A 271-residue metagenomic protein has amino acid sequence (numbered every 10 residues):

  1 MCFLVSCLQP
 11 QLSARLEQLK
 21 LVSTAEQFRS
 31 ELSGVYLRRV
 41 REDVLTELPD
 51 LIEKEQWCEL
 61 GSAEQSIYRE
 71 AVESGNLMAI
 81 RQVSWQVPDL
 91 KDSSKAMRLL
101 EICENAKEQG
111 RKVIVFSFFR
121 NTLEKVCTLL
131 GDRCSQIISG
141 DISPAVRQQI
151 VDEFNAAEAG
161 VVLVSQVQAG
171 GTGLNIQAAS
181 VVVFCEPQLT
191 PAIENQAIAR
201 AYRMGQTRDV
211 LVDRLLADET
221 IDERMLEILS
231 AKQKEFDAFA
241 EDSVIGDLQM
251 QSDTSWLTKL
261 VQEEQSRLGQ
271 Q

Functional and structural regions predicted by a protein language model:
M1, A14-L16, V22-R111, R120-N121 (+3 more regions): Interdomain linker/hinge connecting the two RecA-like lobes of the SF2 helicase core
F3, A14, L51-E53, D132-C134 (+2 more regions): Short glycine-/polar-rich loops that comprise or flank the Walker A/P-loop and associated switch/sensor motifs
Q9-P10, S62-Q65, R120-T122, S143 (+4 more regions): Conserved nucleotide-binding/hydrolysis micro-motifs of P-loop NTPases
Y36, W57-E59, I114-F119, I137-G140 (+3 more regions): Short beta-strand segments
E42, L123-C127, Q148, V162-E186 (+1 more regions): SF2 helicase motor core recognition
I114-F116, E124-K125, D132-G170: Conserved helicase ATPase core of P-loop NTP-dependent helicases/translocases
L189-I198, Y202-Q270: A conserved SF2-helicase RecA2
